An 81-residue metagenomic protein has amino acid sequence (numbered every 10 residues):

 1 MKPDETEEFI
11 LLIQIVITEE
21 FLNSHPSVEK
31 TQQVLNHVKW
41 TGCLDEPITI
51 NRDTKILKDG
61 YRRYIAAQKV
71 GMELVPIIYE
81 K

Functional and structural regions predicted by a protein language model:
M1-E80: Short, charged/polar connector segments at secondary-structure boundaries
